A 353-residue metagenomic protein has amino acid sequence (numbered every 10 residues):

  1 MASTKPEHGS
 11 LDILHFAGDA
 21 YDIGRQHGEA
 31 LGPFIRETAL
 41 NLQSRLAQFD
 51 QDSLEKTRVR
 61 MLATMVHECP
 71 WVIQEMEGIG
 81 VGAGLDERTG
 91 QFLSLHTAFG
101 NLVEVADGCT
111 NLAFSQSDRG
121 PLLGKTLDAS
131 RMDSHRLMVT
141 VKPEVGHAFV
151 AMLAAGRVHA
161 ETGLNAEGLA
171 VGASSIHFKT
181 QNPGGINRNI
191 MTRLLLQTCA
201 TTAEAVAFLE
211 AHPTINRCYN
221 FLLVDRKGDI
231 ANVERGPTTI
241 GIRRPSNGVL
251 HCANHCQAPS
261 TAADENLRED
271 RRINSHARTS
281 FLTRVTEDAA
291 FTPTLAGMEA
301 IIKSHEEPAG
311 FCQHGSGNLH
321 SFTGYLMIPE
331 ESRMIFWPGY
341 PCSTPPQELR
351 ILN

Functional and structural regions predicted by a protein language model:
M1-D107, A200-I230, V249-N353: C-terminus-biased signal that marks the final domain/tail of proteins
L95-N182, I186-M191, F322-M327, M334-F336 (+1 more regions): Internal mixed beta-strand/loop scaffold within catalytic domains of large alpha/beta enzymes
F114, V224, V233: Short beta-strand-to-turn element immediately C-terminal to the catalytic PLP-Schiff-base lysine in fold type I
T126, R235-G236, P245, W337-G339: Surface loops and adjacent helix of pleckstrin homology
S134-V139, V233-I240, P341, P345-N353: Surface-exposed flexible segments
H159, A166-L169, C218-Y219, T239-R243 (+1 more regions): A general structural signal for short secondary-structure boundary/capping elements
R193-Q197: Short, well-ordered beta-strand elements within core beta-sheets of diverse protein domains
K227-N247: Extended amphipathic alpha-helical segments with heptad-repeat/coiled-coil character used for oligomerization, fusion
